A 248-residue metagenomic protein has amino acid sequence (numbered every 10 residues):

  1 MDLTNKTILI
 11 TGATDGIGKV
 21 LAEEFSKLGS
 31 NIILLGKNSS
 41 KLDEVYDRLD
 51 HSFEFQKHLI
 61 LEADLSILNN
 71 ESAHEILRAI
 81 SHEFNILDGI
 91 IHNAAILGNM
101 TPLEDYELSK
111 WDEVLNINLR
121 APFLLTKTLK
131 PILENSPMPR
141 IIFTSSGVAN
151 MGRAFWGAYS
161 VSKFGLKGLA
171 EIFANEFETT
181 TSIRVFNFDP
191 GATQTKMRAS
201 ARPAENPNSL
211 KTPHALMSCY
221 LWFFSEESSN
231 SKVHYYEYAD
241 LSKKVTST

Functional and structural regions predicted by a protein language model:
T14-D15: Conserved glycine-rich cofactor-binding loop
S30-V45: Conserved glycine-rich Rossmann-like NAD(P)H-binding loop of the short-chain dehydrogenase/reductase
F53-N69: Rossmann-fold cofactor-recognition segment
I76, T101-L103, K110-D112: Substrate-binding pocket helix/loop in short-chain dehydrogenase/reductase
N93-N99: Conserved NAD(P)H cofactor-binding loop of Rossmann-fold oxidoreductase domains
E134, M138-T179, D189-A192: Catalytic loop of short-chain dehydrogenase/reductase
I183-F188, T195, P203-T248: C-terminal helical subdomain
